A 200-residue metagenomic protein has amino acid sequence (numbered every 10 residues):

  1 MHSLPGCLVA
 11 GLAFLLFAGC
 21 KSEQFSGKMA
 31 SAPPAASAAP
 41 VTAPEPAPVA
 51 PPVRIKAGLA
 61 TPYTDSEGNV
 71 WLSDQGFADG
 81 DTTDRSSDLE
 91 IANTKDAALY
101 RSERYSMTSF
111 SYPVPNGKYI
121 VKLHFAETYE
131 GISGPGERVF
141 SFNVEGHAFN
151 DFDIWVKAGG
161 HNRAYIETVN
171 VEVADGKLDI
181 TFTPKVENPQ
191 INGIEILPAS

Functional and structural regions predicted by a protein language model:
M1-L8: Bacterial N-terminal signal peptides that target proteins for export
V9-A18: Bacterial N-terminal signal peptides
G19-S200: Compositionally biased, intrinsically disordered or flexible polar/acidic segments
